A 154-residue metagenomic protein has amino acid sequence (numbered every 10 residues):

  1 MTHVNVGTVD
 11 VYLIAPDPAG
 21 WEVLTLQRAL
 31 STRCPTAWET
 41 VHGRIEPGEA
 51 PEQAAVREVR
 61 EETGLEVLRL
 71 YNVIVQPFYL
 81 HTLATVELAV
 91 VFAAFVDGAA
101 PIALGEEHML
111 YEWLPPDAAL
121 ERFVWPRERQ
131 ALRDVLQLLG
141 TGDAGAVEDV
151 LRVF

Functional and structural regions predicted by a protein language model:
M1-L24: Conserved N-terminal beta-strand and adjoining loop/helix that marks the start of the Nudix/MutT-like hydrolase domain
V4-V6, P18, R33, A84-E87 (+1 more regions): A generic fold-level signal
V6, Q76-P101, E112: Active-site-adjacent beta-strand/loop module that shapes the phosphate/pyrophosphate-binding cleft
I14-P16, A29, F95: A generic structural motif
G20-E61: Conserved Nudix-box catalytic region and its N-terminal flanking loop in Nudix hydrolases and closely related
L65-V75: A short coil-to-beta-strand element that immediately follows conserved catalytic motifs
V91, I102-V135: NUDIX/MutT-family hydrolases
R127-F154: Charged phosphate-binding loop/patch that engages nucleotide di/tri-phosphates or the phosphate backbone of nucleic
